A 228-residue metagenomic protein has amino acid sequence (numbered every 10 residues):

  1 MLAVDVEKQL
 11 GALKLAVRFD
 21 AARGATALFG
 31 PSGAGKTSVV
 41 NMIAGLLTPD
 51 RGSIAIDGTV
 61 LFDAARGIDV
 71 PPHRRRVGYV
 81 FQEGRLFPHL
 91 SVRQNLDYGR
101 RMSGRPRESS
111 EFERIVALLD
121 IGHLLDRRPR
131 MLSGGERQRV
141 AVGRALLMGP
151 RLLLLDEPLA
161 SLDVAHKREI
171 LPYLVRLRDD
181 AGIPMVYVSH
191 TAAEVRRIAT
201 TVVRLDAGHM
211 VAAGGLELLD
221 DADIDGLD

Functional and structural regions predicted by a protein language model:
T59-A64, R107-L124, V175-R176: Conserved ABC ATPase "signature" region
L61-G78, M102: ABC ATPase NBD coupling module
R128-L132, E136-Q138: Conserved ABC ATPase signature
L147-R151: A short, proline-enriched helix->beta-strand linker immediately N-terminal to the Walker B motif in ABC-type P-loop
L153-E157: Catalytic Walker B motif of ABC-type/P-loop ATPase nucleotide-binding domains
R168-A181: Helical segment within the ABC ATPase nucleotide-binding domain
G182-V188: Conserved H-loop
